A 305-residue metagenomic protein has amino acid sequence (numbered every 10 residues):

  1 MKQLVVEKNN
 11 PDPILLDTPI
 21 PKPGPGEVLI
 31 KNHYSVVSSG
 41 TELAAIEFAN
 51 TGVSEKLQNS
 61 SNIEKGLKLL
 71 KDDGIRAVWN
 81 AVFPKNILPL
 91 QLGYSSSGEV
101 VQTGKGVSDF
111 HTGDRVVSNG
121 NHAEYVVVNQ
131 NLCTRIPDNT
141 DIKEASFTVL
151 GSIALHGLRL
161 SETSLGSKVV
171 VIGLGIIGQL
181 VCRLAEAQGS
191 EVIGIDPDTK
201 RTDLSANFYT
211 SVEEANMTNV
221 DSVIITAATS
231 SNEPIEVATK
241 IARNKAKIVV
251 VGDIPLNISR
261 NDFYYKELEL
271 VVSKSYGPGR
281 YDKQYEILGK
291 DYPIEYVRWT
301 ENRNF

Functional and structural regions predicted by a protein language model:
M1-P84, L88, G120: Short N-terminal strand-loop motif that marks the start of NAD(P)H/FAD-dependent oxidoreductase cofactor-binding domains
H33, H111-D114, S167: Structural motif
A77-L88, S95-N119: A glycine-/small-residue-rich N-terminal strand-loop-strand element that serves as the cofactor-binding glycine loop
Q91-Y94, N119-Q130: A structural motif shared across PLP-dependent enzymes of the aminotransferase-like
F110-H111, T163, A242: Short, well-ordered loop/turn sites that connect or cap secondary structure elements
D141-E213: Mid-domain Rossmann-like dinucleotide-binding core that forms the NAD(H)/NADP(H) cofactor-binding site
A206-V271: Glycine-rich cofactor phosphate-binding loops and adjacent beta1-alpha1 units of small-molecule cofactor enzyme domains
R260-F305: C-terminal substrate-binding/catalytic core of Rossmann-like NAD(P)-dependent dehydrogenases/reductases
